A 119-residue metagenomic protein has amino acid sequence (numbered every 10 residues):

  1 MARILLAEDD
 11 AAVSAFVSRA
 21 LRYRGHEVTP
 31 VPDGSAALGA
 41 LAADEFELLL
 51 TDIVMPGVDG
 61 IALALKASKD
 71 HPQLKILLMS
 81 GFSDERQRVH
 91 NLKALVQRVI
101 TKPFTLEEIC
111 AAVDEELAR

Functional and structural regions predicted by a protein language model:
E8: Conserved acidic carboxylate
A11-T29, E116: Two-component/phosphorelay signaling modules centered on CheY-like receiver
S18, T29-L48, K69: Acidic, metal-coordinating helix/loop segments flanking the phosphotransfer/catalytic sites of two-component signaling
D33, D59-L63: Acidic catalytic/metal-coordinating carboxylates
T51-D52: Active-site T/S-Asp motif of two-component receiver
M55-P56: Receiver (REC) domain active-site loop signature in two-component systems and cognate sites in sensor histidine kinases
A62, F82-T101, E107-A111: Alpha4 helix (beta4-alpha4-beta5 surface) of REC/receiver domains from two-component response regulators
